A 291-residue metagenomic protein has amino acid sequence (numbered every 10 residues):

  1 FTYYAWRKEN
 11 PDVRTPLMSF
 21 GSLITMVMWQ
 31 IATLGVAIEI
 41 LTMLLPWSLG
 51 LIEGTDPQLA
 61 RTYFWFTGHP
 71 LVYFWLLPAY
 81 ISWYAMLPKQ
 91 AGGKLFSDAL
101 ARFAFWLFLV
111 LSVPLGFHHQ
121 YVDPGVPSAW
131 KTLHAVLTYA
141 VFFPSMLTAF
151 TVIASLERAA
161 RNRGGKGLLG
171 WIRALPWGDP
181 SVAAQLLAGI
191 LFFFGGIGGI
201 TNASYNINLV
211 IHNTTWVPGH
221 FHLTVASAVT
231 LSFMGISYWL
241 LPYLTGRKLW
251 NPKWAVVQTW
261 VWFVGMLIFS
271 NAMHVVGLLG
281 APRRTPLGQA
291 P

Functional and structural regions predicted by a protein language model:
F1-P291: ...captures the hydrophobic TM-helix bundle architecture rather than a specific catalytic motif, and can also fire on
